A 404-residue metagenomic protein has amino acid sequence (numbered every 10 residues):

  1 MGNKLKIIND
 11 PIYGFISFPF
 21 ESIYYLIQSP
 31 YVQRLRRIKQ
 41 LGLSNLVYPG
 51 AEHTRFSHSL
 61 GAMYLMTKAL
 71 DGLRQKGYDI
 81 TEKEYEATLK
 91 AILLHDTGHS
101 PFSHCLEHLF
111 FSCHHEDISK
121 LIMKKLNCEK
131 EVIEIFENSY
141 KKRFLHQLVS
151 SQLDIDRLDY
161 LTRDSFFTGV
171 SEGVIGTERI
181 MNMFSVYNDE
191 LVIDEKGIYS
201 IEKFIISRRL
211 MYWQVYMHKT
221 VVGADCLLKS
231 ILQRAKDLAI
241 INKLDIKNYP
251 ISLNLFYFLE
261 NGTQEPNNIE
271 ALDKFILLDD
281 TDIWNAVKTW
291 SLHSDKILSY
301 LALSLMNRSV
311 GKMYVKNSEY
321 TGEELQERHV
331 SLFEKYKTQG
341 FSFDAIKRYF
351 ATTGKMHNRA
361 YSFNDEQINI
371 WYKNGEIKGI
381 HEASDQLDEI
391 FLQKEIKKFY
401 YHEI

Functional and structural regions predicted by a protein language model:
M1-A87, P101, C105-I404: Histidine-centered, transition-metal-coordinating active-site segments
K90-A91: Alpha-helical scaffold segments that flank or form the walls of functional sites
L94, G98-H99: Short active-site segment of divalent metal-dependent hydrolases/proteases that encodes the spacing between
